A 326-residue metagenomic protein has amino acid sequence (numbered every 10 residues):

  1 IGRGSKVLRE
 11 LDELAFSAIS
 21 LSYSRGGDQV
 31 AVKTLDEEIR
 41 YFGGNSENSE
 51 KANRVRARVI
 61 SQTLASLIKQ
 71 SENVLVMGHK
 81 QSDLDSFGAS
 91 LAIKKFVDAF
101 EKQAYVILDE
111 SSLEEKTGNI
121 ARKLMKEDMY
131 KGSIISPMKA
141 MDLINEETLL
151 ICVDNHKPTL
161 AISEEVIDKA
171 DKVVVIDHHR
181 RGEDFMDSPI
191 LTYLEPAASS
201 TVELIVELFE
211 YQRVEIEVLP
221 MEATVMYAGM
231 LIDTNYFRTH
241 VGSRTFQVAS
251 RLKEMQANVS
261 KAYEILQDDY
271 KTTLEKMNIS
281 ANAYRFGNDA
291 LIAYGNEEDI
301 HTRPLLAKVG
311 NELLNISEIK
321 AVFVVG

Functional and structural regions predicted by a protein language model:
I1, L21, R25-G26, G44-R58 (+2 more regions): Non-catalytic interface/linker regions that flank or bridge core catalytic/transmembrane domains
I1-L11: Catalytic strand-loop-helix junctions within cyclic-nucleotide turnover domains
E13-R40: Catalytic/regulatory signature loops of cyclic-dinucleotide turnover enzymes and related class III nucleotidyl cyclases
A31, I151, K172-I176, L191-L194 (+2 more regions): Hydrophobic/aromatic beta-strand patches that form the interior of the parallel beta-sheet core in alpha/beta enzyme
I39-N48, A290-I292: Gly-rich Lys/Arg/Thr-decorated short loops/hinges at beta-loop-alpha junctions or inter-strand turns that position
A52, R56-M125, G132-T148, N235-G326: Hydrophobic helix-and-loop "lid/oligomerization" segment in the mid-to-C-terminal part of catalytic domains
S133-S188: Active-site cofactor/cluster-binding pocket
H178-A249: Short alpha-helices
